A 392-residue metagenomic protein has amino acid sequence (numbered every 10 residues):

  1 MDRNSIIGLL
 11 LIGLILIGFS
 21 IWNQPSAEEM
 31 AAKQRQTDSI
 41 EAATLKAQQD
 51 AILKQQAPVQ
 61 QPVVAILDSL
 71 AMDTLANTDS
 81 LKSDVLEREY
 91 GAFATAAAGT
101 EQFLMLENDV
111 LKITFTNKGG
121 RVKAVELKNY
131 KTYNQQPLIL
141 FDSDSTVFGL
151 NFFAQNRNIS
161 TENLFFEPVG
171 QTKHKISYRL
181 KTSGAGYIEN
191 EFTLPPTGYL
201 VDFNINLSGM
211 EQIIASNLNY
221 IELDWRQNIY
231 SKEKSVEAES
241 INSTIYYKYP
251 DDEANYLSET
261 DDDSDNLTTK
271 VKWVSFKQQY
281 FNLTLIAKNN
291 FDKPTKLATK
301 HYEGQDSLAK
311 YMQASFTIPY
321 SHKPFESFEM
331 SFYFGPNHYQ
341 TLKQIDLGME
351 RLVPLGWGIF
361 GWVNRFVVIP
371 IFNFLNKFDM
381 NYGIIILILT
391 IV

Functional and structural regions predicted by a protein language model:
M1-V59, V63, F115, P196 (+4 more regions): Helix-loop-helix
T37-A96: Acidic, low-complexity intrinsically disordered tails
M72-E87, T95-L352: Soluble non-transmembrane domains of integral membrane proteins
